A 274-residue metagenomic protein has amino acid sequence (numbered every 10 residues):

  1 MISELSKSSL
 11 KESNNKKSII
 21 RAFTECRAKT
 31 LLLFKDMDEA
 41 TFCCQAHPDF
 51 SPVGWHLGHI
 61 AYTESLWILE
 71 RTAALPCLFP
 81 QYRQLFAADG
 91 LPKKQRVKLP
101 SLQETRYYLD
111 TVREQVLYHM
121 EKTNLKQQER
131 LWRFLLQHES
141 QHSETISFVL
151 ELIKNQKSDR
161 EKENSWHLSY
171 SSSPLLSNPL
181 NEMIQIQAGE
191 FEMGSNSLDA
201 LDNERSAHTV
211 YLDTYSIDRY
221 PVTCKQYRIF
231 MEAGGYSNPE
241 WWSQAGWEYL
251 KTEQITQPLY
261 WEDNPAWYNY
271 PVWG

Functional and structural regions predicted by a protein language model:
I2-R21: Extreme N-terminal tail/first-helix region
N15-M37, T41, P52, H59-A61 (+1 more regions): Extended beta-strand/loop cores of jelly-roll/beta-sandwich
